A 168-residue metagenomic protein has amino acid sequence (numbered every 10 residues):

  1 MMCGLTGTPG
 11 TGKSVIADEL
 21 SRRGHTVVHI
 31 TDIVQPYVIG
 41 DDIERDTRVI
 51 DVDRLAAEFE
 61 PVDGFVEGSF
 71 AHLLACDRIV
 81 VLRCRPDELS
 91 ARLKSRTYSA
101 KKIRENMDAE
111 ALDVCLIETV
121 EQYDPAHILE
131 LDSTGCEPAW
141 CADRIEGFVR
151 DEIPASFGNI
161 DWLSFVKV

Functional and structural regions predicted by a protein language model:
M2: Walker A (P-loop) ATP-phosphate-binding motif of ABC ATPase nucleotide-binding domains
L5: Hydrophobic anchor at the beta1->P-loop junction of P-loop NTPases
T8, L20: P-loop (Walker A) phosphate-binding loop of NTP-binding proteins
K13: Conserved lysine of the Walker
I16-A17: Post-Walker A alpha-helix
R23-L74, D161, V166: ATP-dependent small-molecule kinase phosphotransfer cores that center on conserved nucleotide phosphate-binding segments
C76-S99, N106, E110: Conserved phosphate-donor/acceptor-positioning beta-strand/loop module used by diverse small-molecule
S95, V120-V168: NTP-dependent small-molecule kinase module
